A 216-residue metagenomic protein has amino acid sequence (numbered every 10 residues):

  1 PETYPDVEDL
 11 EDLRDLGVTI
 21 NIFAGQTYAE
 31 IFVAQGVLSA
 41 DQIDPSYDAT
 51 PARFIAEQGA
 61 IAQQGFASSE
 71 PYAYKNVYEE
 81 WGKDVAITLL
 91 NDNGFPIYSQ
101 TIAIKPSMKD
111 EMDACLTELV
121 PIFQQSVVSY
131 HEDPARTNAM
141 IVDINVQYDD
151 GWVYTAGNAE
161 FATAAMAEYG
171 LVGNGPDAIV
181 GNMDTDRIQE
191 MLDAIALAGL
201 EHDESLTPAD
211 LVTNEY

Functional and structural regions predicted by a protein language model:
E2-V18, D110-D113: Flexible hinge/capping segments at coil-to-helix
L10-G25, I61-A62, P121, Q125-V127: Short loop->beta-strand "edge-of-pocket" segments that line small-molecule binding or catalytic clefts across diverse
A29, Y47-D149: Pocket-lining segment of extracytoplasmic ligand-binding domains
F32: Conserved PLP-enzyme active-site core in the AAT-like
Q35-G36, Y78: Active-site catalytic pocket residues across diverse enzymes, especially alpha/beta-hydrolases
G36-D44: A short alpha->loop->secondary-structure connector
E111-A198: Secondary-structure end/capping motifs
M191-L192, A196-Y216: Long, low-complexity C-terminal extensions of enzymes
